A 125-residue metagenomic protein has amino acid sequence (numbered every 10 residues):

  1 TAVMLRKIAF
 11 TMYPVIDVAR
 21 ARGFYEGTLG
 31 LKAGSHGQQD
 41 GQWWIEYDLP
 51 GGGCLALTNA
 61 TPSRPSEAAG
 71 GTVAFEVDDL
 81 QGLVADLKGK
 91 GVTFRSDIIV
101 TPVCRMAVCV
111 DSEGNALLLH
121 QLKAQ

Functional and structural regions predicted by a protein language model:
T1-M4, E46, V84-Q125: Vicinal oxygen chelate
T1-R22, G71-V73, K123-Q125: N-terminal beta-strand motif that seeds the catalytic metal site of vicinal oxygen chelate
M4-K7, R64-G70, V100-T101: Short glycine-enriched loop/turn motifs at secondary-structure junctions
D17-V18, D78-L80: Helix N-cap motif at beta-to-alpha junctions
A19-A33: Amphipathic alpha-helical segments
F24, Q81-D86: Short amphipathic alpha-helices within nucleic acid-binding modules
K32-A68, A116-L122: Conserved short beta-strand elements that form part of the metal-binding/catalytic scaffold of enzyme active sites
